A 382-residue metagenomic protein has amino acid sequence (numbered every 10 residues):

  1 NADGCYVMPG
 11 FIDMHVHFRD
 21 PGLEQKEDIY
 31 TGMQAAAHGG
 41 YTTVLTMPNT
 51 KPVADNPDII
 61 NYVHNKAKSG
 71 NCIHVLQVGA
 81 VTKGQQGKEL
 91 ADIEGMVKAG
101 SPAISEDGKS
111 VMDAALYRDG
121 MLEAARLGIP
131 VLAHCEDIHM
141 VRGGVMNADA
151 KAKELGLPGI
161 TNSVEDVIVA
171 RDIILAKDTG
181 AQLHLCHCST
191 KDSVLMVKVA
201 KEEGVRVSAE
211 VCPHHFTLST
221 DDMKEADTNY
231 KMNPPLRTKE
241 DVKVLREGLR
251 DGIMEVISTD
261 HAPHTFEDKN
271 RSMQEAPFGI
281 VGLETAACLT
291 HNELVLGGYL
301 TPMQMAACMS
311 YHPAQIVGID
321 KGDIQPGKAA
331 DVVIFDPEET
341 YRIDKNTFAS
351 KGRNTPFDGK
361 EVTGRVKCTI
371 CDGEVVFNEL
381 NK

Functional and structural regions predicted by a protein language model:
A2-A67: Metal-associated gating/positioning segment near the N- to mid-region
G4, H15, A36, G40 (+13 more regions): Divalent metal-coordination and catalytic microenvironments
M8, P57-H74, L122-A133, T285 (+1 more regions): Alpha-helix-loop-beta-strand connector modules within alpha/beta enzyme cores
M14-E27, P48-T50, L76-E89, G156-S163: Active-site mouth loops of central-metabolism enzymes
Y41-T43, I73, P102, E255: Short acidic/polar active-site loop segments enriched in Thr and Asp
K88-I257: Histidine/acidic residue-rich metal-binding segments in metalloenzymes
E154-Q182, N229, R250-I257, A262-P337: His/Asp/Glu-enriched, well-ordered alpha-helical/loop segment that forms or immediately abuts the divalent-metal
S272-E275, A329-K382: C-terminal cap of metal-dependent C-N hydrolases
